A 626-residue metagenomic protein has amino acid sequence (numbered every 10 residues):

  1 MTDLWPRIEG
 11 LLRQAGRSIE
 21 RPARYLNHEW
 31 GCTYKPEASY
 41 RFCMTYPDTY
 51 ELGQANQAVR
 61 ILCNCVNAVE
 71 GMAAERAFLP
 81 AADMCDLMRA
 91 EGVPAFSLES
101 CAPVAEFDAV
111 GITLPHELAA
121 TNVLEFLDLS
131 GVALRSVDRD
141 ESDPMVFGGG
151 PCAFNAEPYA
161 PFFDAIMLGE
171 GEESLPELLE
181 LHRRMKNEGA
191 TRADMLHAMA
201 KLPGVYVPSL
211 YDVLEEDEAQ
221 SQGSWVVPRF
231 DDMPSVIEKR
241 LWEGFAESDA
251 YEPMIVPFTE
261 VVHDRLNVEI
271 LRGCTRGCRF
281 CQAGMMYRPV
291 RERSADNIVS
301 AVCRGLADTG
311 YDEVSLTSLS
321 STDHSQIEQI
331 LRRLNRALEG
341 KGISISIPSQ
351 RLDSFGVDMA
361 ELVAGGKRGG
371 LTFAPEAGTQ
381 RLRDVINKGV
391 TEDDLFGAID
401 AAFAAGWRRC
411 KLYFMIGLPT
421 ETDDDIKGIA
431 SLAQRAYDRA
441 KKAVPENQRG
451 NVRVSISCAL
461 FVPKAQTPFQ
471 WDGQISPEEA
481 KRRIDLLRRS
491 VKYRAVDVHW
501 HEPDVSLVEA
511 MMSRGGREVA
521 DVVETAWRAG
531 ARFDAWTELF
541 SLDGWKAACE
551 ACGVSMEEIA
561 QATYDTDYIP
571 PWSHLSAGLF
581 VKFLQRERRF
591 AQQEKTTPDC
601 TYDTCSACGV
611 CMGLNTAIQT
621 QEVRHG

Functional and structural regions predicted by a protein language model:
M1-G31, K35-P36, F42-M44, K492-G626: Radical SAM enzyme core and accessory elements
R13-C43, Y50-E51, P208, L214 (+3 more regions): N-terminal [4Fe-4S]-dependent radical SAM core
F42-D48, V66, I255-Q282, L306 (+3 more regions): N-terminal pre-triad scaffold of radical SAM enzymes
T45, A109, R304-S455, A459: Conserved SAM/AdoMet-binding glycine-rich loop
N56, E260-D296, S606-V623: Canonical Radical SAM [4Fe-4S] cluster-binding loop centered on the CxxxCxxC motif and its immediate flanking residues
V59, E91, L127, P161-I166 (+9 more regions): Short secondary-structure boundary/capping segments
L79-P228, A465-G516, V523-L539: Glycine-rich beta-alpha loop elements in corrinoid/cobalamin-binding modules across cobalamin-dependent enzymes
A198-V207, L319-H324, P348-F355, M415-G417 (+4 more regions): A glycine-rich phosphate-binding loop feature that marks nucleotide/adenosyl-phosphate handling sites
